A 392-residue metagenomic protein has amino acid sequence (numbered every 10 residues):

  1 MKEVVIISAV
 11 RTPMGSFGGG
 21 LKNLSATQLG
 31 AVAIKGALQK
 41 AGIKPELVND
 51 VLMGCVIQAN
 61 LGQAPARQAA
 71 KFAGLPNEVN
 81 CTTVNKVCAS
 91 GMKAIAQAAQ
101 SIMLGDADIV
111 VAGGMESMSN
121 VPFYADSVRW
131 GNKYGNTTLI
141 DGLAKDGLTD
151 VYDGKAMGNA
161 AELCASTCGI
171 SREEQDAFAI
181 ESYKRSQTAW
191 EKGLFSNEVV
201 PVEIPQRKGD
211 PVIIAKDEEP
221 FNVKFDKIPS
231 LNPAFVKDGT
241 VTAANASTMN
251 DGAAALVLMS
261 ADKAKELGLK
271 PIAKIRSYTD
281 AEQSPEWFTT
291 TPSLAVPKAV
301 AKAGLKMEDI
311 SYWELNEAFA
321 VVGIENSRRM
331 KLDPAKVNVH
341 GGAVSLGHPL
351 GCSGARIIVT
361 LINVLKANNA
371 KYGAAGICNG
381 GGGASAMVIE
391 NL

Functional and structural regions predicted by a protein language model:
M1-L61, P65-A73, N77-N80, A160-R172 (+4 more regions): Conserved active-site "lid/cap" helical segment
M1-S25, L139, V223-T290, L294 (+5 more regions): Condensing-enzyme catalytic core mediating Claisen C-C bond formation in acyl metabolism
R11-T12, N23-V32, E174-E266, R329 (+1 more regions): N-terminal extracellular/periplasmic Venus flytrap/periplasmic-binding protein-like
C55-I109, V151-M157, N222-T248, R329-R356 (+2 more regions): Conserved catalytic cysteine-centered active-site region of acyl-thioester-dependent Claisen-condensing enzymes
K86-E116, A165-L194, A255-D262, S327-R328 (+2 more regions): Active-site-proximal alpha-helical scaffold in enzymes
I109-L163: Flexible glycine-/small-residue-enriched beta->alpha junction loops that bind anionic phosphate/pyrophosphate groups
N159-E162, F195-E198, Q206, R276-S345: Active-site pocket-lining segment
